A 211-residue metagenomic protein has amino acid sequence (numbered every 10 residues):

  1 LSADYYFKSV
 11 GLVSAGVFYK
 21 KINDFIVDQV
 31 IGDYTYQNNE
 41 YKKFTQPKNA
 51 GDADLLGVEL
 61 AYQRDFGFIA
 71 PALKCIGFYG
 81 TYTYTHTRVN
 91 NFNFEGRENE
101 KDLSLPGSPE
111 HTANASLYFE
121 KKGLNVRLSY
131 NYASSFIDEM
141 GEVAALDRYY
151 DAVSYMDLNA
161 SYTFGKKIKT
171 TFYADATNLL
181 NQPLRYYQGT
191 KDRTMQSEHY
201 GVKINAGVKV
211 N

Functional and structural regions predicted by a protein language model:
L1-K21, S116-Y118: Structural signature of Gram-negative outer-membrane beta-barrels, strongest in the C-terminal barrel of TonB-dependent
Y6-K8, G67-I69, T163-K166: Short polar/acidic secondary-structure junctions
V10, F25, A70: Glycine/Thr-rich phosphate-binding loops of Rossmann-like dinucleotide-binding domains
V13, V17-K48, N131-V143, T177-K191: Surface-exposed extracellular loop regions of Gram-negative outer-membrane beta-barrel proteins, predominantly
F18-K21, N39-I137: Gram-negative outer-membrane beta-barrel transporters
K74-Y84, D102-N211: Conserved C-terminal beta-signal and adjacent last beta-strands/turns of outer-membrane beta-barrel proteins
